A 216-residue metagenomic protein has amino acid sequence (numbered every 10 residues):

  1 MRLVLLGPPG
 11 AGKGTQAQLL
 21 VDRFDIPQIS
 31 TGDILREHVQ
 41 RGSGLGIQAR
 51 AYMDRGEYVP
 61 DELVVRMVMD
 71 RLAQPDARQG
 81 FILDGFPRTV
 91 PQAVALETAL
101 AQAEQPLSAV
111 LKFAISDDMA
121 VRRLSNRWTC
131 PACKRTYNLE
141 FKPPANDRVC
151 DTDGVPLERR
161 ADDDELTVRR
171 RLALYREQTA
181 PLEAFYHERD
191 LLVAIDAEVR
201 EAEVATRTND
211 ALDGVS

Functional and structural regions predicted by a protein language model:
M1-S216: Glycine-rich phosphate-binding loop of ATP-dependent small-molecule kinases
